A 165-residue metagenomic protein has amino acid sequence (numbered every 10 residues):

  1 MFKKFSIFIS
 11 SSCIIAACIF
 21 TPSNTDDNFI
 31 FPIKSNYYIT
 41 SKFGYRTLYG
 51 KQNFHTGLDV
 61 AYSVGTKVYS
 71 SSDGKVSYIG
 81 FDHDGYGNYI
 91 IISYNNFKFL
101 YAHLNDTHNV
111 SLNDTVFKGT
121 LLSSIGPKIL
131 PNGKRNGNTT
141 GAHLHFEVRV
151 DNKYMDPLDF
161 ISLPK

Functional and structural regions predicted by a protein language model:
M1-N28, K165: N-terminal secretion targeting segments of exported proteins
A16-N88, N95, F117-K118, L158: Surface-exposed, glycine-biased beta-strand/turn segments
F43, V64, G80, N105-H108 (+2 more regions): A generic structural motif
K51-Q52, L104, N136: Short, solvent-exposed loop/turn segments at secondary-structure boundaries
L58, I92-S111: Active-site region of chymotrypsin-like
K75, A102-N109, D159-K165: A short, sequence-level motif marking secondary-structure junctions
N88-I91, D114-K165: Conserved, short, structured surface segments that act as functional micro-motifs
